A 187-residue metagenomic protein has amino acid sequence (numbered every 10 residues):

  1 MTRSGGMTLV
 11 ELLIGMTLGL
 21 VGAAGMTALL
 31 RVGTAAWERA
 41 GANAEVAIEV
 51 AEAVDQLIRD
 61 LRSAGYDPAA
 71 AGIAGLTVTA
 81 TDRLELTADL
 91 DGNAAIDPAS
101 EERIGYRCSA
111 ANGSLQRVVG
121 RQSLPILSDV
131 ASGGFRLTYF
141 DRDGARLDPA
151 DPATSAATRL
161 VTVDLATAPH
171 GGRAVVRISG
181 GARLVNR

Functional and structural regions predicted by a protein language model:
R3-S63: Aliphatic-rich helix starts adjacent to a transmembrane/signal segment
S4, V78-T79, T158, R177: A generic fold-level signal
A35, G41, R62, L90-G92 (+1 more regions): Short linear sequence signals and composition-biased patches located at protein termini or domain-edge surfaces
R39, E45, L61-L90: Short, glycine/small-hydrophobic-rich surface segments
A51, R62, S114-V119, V185: Short, cationic motifs built from Arg/Lys/His that form the positively charged side of catalytic pockets
A70, P98-E102, V176: Residues that act as N-cap/strand-start positions at coil-to-secondary-structure junctions
T77-D148: Type IV pilin-like appendage domain
